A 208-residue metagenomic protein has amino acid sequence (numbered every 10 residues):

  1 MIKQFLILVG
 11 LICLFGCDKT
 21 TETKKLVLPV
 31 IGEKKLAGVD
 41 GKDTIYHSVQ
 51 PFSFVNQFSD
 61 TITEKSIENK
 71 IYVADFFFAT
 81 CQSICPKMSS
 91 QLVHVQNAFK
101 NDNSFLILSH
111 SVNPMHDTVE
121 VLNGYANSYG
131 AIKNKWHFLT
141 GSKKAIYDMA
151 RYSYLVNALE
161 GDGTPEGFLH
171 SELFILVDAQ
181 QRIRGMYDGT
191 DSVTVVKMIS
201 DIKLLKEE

Functional and structural regions predicted by a protein language model:
M1-P51, V55, E208: N-terminal targeting signals for export/organelle localization
V49-Q50, Y72, S171-L173: Short loop/turn microsegments at loop-to-beta-strand junctions
I62-L92, L108: Short active-site neighborhood of thiol/selenol oxidoreductases, capturing the structured segment around
S104-T118, N134-I146: Thiol-based oxidoreductase modules, predominantly thioredoxin-like and allied folds used for disulfide exchange
N123-S171: Short, internal strand/loop/helix patches that form the active-site neighborhood or redox-interaction surface
E160-E208: Thiol-/selenol-based redox modules, centered on thioredoxin-like and closely related oxidoreductase domains
